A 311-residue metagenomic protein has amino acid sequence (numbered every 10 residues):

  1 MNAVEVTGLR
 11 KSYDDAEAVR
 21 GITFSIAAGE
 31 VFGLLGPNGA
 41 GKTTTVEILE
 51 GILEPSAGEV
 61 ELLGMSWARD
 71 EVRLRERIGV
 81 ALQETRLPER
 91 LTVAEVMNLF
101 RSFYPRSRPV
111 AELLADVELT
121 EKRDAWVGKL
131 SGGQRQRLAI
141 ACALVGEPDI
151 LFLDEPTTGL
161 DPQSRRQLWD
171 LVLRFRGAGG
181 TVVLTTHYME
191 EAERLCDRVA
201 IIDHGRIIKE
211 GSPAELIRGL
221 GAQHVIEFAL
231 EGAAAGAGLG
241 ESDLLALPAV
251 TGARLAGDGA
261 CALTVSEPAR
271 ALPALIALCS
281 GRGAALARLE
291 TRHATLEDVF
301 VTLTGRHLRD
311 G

Functional and structural regions predicted by a protein language model:
N2-V6, K11-K209: ABC transporter nucleotide-binding domains
E59, V225, A285-R288: Residues at or immediately flanking beta-strands
W67, F103, A233, P268 (+1 more regions): Short beta->alpha junction loops/turns
G79, R101, P105, R218-A222 (+3 more regions): A generic structural signal for secondary-structure junctions that act as hinges or helix/strand caps at the edges
D170-S266: ABC transporter nucleotide-binding domain
P268-G311: C-terminal coupling/interaction segments
